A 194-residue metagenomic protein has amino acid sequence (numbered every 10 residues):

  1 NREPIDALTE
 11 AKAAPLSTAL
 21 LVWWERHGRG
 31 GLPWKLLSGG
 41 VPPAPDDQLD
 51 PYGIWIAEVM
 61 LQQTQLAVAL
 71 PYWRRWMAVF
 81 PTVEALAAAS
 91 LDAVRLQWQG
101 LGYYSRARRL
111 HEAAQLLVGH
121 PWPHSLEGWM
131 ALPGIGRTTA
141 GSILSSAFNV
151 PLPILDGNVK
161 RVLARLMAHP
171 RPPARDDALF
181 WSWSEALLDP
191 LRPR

Functional and structural regions predicted by a protein language model:
R2, V22-R194: Catalytic cores of DNA base-excision repair glycosylases
I5-T9: Extended, low-hydrophobicity segments enriched in charged/polar residues
A13-A19: N-terminal, positively charged, Ser/Thr/Ala/Gly-biased leader segments that form transit/presequence-like amphipathic
